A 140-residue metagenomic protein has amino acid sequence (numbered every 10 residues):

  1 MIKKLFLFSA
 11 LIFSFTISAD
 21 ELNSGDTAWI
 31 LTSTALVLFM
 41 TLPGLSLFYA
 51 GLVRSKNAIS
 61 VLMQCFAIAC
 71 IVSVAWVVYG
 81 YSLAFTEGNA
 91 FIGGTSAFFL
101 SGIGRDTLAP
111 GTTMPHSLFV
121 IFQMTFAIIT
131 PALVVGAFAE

Functional and structural regions predicted by a protein language model:
I2-S9, F13-E140: Hydrophobic alpha-helical transmembrane bundles of multi-pass membrane proteins
